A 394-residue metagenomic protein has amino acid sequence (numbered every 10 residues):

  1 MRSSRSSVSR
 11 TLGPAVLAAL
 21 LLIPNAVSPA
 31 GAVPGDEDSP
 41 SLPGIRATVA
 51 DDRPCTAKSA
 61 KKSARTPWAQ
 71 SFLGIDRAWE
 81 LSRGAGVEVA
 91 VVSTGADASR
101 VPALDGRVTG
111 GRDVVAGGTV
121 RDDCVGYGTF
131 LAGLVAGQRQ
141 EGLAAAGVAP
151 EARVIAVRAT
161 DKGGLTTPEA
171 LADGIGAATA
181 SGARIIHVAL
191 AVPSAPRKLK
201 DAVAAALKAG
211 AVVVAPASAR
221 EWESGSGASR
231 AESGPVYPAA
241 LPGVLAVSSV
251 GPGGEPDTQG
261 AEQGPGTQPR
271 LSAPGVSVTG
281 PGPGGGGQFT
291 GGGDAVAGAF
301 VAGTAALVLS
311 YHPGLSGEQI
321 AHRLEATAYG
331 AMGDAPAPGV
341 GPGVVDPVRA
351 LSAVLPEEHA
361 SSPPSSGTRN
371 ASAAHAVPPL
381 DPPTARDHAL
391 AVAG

Functional and structural regions predicted by a protein language model:
M1-L17, D381-G394: N-terminal export and membrane-targeting signals
P14, A18, I23-G86, P102: Protease zymogen maturation seam
L73-A116: Acidic-leg catalytic submotif of subtilisin-like serine proteases
A85-V89, E151-R153, S181-I186, K208-V213 (+2 more regions): Loop/turn elements at helix/coil->beta-strand transitions in domains of secreted/extracellular proteins
R112-P193: Subtilisin-like peptidase catalytic core
D161-Y237: Substrate-binding/access-modulating region of protease and related hydrolase catalytic domains
K198, A202, H312-V392: C-terminal subdomain of the subtilisin-like protease fold in secreted/lumenal serine endopeptidases
V236-S310: Extracellular S/T/G-rich loop segment that most often corresponds to the catalytic His/Ser-adjacent loop
